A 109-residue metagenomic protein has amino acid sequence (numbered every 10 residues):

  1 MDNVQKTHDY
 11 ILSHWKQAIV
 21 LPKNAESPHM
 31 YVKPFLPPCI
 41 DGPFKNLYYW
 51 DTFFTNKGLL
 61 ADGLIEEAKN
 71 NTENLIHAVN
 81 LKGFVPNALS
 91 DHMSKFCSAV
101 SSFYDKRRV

Functional and structural regions predicted by a protein language model:
M1-V109: Acidic, mature catalytic/reactive cores of soluble proteins
